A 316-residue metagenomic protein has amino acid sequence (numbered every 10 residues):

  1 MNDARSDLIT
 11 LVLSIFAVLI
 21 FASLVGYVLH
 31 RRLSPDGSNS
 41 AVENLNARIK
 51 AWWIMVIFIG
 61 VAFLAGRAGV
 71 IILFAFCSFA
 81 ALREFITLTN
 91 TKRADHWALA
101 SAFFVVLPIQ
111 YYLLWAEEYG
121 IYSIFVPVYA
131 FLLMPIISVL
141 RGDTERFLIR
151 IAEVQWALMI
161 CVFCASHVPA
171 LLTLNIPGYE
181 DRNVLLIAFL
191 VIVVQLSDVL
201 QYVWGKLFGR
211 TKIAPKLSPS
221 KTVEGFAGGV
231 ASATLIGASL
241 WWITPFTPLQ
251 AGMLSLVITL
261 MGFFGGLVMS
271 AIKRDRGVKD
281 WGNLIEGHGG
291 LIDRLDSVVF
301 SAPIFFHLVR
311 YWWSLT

Functional and structural regions predicted by a protein language model:
N2-L260: Membrane-embedded alpha-helical bundles of polytopic integral membrane proteins
N175, L308-T316: Juxtamembrane boundary at the C-terminal end of a transmembrane helix
G205-G209, K273-R276, V299, P303-I304: Re-entrant/interfacial helical elements at transmembrane boundaries that shape and gate the permeation pathway
Q250, L295, S314-L315: Short, conserved aromatic-histidine micro-motifs
R276-S297: Interfacial loop-to-transmembrane junctions
R294-Y311: Final/C-terminal transmembrane alpha-helix of multipass membrane proteins
